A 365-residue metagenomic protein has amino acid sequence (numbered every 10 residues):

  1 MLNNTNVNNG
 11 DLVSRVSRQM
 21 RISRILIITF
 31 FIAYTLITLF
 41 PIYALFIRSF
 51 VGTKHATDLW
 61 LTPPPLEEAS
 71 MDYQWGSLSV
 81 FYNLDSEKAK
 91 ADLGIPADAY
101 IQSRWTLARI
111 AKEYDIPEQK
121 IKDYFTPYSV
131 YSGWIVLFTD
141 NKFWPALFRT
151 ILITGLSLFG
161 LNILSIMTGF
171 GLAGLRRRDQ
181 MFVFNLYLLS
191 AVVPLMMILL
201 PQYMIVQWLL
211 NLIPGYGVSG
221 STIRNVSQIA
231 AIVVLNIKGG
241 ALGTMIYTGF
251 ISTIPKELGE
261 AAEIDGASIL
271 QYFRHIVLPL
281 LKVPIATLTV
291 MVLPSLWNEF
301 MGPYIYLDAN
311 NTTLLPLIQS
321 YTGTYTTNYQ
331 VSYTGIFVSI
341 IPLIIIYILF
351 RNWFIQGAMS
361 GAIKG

Functional and structural regions predicted by a protein language model:
L2-S70, S77, F81, A91 (+1 more regions): A hydrophobic, multi-pass inner-membrane permease signature
Y73-S77, Y100-W105: Compact, charge-rich alpha-helical regulatory domains located at protein termini
E87-A97: Amphipathic, charged-and-aliphatic alpha-helical interface segments that function as noncatalytic docking
I95-I101, V283: Short, solvent-exposed alpha-helical "recognition" segments
